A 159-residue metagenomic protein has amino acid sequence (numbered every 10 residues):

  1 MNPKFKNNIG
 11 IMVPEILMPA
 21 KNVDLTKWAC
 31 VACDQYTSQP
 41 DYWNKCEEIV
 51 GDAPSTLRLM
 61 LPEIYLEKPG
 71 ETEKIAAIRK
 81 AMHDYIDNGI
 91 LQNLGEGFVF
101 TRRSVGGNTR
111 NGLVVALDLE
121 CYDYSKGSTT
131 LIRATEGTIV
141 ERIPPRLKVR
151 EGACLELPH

Functional and structural regions predicted by a protein language model:
M1-H159: A cross-family signal for N-terminal binding/gating loops and helix N-caps that shape access to the active site
